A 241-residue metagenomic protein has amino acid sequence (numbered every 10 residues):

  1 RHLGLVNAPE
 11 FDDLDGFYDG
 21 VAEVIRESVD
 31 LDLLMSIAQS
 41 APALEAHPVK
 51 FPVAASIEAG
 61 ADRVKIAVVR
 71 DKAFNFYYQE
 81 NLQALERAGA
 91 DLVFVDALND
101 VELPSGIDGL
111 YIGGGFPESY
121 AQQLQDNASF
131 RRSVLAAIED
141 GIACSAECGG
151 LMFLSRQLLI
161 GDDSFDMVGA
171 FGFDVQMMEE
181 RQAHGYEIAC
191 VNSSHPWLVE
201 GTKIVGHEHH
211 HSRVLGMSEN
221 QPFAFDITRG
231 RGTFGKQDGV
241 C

Functional and structural regions predicted by a protein language model:
R1-E139, G172-A183, H210-E219: N-terminal beta1-alpha1 cap of cysteine-dependent amidohydrolase-like domains
D62, T233-F234: Short, basic and Ser/Thr-rich N-terminal targeting/leader segments
A84, D100-L103, L135-A136, A143-S145 (+2 more regions): Short, conserved, surface-exposed binding loops centered on an aromatic residue
L110-G114, L135-L159, V168: Catalytic nucleophile loop
N127-F130, C144-E147, S164: Hydrophobic alpha-helical segments and helix-packing faces
R156-R231: Pocket-forming structural segment of enzyme catalytic cores
K236-C241: A glycine-centered loop/beta-turn motif at secondary-structure junctions
